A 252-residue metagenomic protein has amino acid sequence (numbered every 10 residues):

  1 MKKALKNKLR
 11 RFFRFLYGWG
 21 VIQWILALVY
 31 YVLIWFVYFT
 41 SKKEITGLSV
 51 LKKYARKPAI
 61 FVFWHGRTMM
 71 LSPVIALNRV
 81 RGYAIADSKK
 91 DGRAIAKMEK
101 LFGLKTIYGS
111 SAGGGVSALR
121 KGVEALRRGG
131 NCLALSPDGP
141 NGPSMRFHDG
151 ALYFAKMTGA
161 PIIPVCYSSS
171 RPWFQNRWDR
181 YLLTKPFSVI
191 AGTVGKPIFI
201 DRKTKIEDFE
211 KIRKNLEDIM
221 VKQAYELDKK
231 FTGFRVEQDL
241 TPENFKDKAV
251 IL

Functional and structural regions predicted by a protein language model:
K2-Y31, V80, L101, V116-L252: Non-catalytic C-terminal accessory region of glycerolipid acyltransferases and related lyso-lipid remodeling enzymes
R10-Y17, I34-V37, P58-F63, I85-S88 (+1 more regions): Short acidic/polar alpha-helix capping motifs at helix-coil junctions
I34-K57, R67-M70: A short, well-structured juxtamembrane/interface segment
I45, A84-A86, Y108, P164 (+1 more regions): Structural signal for conserved beta-strand scaffold positions within catalytic alpha/beta enzyme cores
G47, F63-H65, A86, K196 (+1 more regions): Pocket-edge structural micro-motifs
L51-K52, S72, A96, V123 (+1 more regions): Short amphipathic alpha-helical segments and helix-helix/interface helices
R56-G113: Catalytic core of membrane glycerolipid acyltransferases/transacylases, capturing the structured, soluble-facing
